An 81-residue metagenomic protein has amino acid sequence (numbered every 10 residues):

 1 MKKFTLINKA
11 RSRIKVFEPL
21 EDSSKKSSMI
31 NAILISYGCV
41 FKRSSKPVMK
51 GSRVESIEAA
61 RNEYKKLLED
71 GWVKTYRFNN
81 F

Functional and structural regions predicted by a protein language model:
M1-K66, T75-F81: Terminus-proximal functional modules
